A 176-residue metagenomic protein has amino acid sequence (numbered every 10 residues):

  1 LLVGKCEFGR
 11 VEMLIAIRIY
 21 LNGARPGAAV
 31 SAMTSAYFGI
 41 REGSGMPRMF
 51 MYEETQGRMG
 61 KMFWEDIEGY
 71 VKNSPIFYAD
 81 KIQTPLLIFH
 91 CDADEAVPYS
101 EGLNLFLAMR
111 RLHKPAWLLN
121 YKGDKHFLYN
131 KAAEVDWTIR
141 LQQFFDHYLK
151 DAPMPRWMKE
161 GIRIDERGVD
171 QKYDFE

Functional and structural regions predicted by a protein language model:
L1, C6-E176: Active-site-proximal cap/loop segments of hydrolase catalytic domains
